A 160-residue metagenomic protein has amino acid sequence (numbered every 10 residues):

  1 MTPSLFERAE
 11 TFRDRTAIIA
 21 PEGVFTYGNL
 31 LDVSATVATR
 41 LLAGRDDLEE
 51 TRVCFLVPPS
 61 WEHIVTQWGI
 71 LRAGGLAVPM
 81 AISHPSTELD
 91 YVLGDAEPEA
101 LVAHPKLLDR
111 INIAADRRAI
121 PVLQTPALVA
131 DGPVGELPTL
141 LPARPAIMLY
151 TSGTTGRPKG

Functional and structural regions predicted by a protein language model:
P3-T26, G44: AMP-dependent adenylate-forming
R8, L30-S34, V53, I70 (+4 more regions): Adenylate-forming
R13, P133-Y150, R157: Conserved pre-ATP/AMP-binding loop-to-beta segment of ANL
R15, E49-T51, P142: Phosphate-coordination loops involved in phosphoryl transfer and adenosine-cofactor binding
G23, A38-H84: Conserved AMP-binding/adenylate-forming
L48, D95-E97, R118: Active-site charged/polar residues at nucleotide-handling catalytic sites that mediate phosphoryl, nucleotidyl
V57, M80-A81, A103-H104, A119-L128: Short beta-strand elements of ligand-binding domains
H84-A114, A130-G132: Conserved ATP-dependent adenylate/AMP-binding module captured primarily in the ANL superfamily
